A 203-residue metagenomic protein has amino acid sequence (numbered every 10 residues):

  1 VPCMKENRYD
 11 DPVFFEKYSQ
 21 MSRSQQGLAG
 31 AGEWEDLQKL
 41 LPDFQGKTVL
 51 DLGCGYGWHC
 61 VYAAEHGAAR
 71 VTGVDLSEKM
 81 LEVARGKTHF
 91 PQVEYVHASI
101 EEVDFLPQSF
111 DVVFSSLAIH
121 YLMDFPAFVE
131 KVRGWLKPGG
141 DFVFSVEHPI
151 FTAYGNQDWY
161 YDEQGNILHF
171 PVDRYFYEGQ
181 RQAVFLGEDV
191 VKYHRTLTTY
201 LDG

Functional and structural regions predicted by a protein language model:
C3-F44, W58-Y62, V83: Conserved class I S-adenosyl-L-methionine
G46-T48: Nucleotide donor/acceptor-binding cores
L50, Y56-E102: Class I SAM-dependent methyltransferase SAM/SAH-binding core
E101-V113: A short acidic, Gly/Pro-enriched loop at the edge of an enzyme's catalytic core that lines a small-molecule cofactor
V112-P126: A short SAM/SAH-binding and catalytic strip from SAM-dependent methyltransferases
P126-D141: A short glycine-rich, Lys/Arg-flanked "PGG" loop and its adjoining helix->strand segment in the class I
D141-G179: Conserved class I S-adenosyl-L-methionine
V191-G203: Short alpha-helix
